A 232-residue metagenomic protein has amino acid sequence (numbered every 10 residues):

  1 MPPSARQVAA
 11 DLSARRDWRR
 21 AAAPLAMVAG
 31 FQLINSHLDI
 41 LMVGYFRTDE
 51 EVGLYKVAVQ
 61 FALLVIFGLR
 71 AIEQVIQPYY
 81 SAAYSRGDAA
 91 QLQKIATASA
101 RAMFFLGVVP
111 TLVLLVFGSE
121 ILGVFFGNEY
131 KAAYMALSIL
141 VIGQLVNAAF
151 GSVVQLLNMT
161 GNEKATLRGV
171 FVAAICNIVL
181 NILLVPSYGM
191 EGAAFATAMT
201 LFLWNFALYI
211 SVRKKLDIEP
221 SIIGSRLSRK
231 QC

Functional and structural regions predicted by a protein language model:
M1, K164, F171-F206, I210-R213 (+1 more regions): Membrane-interface helix-loop junctions in multi-pass transport and translocation proteins
M1-S36, Y79, G87-Q91, L216-C232: Interhelical loop/hinge segments that connect adjacent transmembrane helices in multipass membrane
A14-A21, L25-V28, V43-L63, K131-Y134 (+1 more regions): Interfacial/gating helices of multi-pass transporter permease domains
P24, D39-L41, G53-R70, R101-A102 (+2 more regions): Alpha-helical transmembrane segments of polytopic membrane transporters and translocases
L33-L64, A82, E120-F126, S187: Helix-terminus/linker motif at the lipid-water interface of multi-pass membrane proteins
D49-E51, T97, L115-L145: Interfacial segments at transmembrane-helix termini and the short loops linking adjacent helices
A58-G87, Q93-A96, V154-M159: Helix-loop junctions and terminal segments of transmembrane helices in multi-pass membrane transport/translocation
V141-G169: Membrane-interface junctions at transmembrane-helix termini in multi-pass inner-membrane proteins
